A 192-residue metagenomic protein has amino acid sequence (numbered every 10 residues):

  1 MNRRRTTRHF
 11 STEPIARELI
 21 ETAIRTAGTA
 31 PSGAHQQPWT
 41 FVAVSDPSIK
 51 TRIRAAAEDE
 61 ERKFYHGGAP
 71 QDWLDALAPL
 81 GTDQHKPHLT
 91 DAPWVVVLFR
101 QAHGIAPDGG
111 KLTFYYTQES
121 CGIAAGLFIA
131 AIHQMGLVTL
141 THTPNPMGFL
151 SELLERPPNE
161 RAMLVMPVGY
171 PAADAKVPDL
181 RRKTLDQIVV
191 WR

Functional and structural regions predicted by a protein language model:
M1-E13: Generic N-terminal amphipathic, Lys/Arg-enriched alpha-helix
T6-T7, D83, R161-R192: C-terminal helix-cap and adjacent tail motif
A23-A27, V96, A102-L153: Small-aliphatic-rich amphipathic alpha-helix that forms the alpha element of a beta-alpha
R25-G28, P79-Q84, L150-E152, A175: Glycine-rich, charged/polar anion/phosphate-binding loops that engage phosphate groups from diverse ligands
G28-H35: Glycine-rich phosphate/pyrophosphate-binding beta-alpha loops
H35-P38, T90-A92, R161: Short, basic and Ser/Thr-rich N-terminal targeting/leader segments
A43-C121: Glycine/small-residue-rich phosphate/adenosyl-binding loop
L150-M163: Short, electropositive alpha-helical surface patch
